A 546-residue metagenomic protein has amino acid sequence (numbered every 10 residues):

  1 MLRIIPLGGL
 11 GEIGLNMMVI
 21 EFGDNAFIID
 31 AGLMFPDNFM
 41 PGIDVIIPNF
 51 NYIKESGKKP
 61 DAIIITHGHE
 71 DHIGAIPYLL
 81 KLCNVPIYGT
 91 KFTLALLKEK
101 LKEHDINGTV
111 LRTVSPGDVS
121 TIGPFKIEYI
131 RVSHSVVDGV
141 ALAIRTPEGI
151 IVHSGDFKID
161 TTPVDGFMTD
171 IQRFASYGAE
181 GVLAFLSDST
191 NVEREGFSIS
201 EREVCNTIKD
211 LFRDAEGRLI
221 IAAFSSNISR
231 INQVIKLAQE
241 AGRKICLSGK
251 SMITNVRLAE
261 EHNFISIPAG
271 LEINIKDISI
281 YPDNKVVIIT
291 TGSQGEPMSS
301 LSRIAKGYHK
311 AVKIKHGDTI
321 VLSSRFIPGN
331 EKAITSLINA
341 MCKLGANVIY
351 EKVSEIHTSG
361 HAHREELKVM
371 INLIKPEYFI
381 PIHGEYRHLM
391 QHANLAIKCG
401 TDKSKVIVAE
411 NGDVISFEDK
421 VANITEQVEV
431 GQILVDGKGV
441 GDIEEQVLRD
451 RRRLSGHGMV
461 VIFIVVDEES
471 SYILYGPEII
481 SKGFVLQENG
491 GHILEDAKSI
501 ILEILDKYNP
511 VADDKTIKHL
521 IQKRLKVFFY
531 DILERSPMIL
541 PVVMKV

Functional and structural regions predicted by a protein language model:
M1-I64, H69-Y281, S299-K313, K332-T335: His/Asp/Glu-rich metal-coordinating catalytic cores of metallo-dependent phosphodiesterases/hydrolases acting on
I4, L111-T113, A184-L186, I320 (+3 more regions): Conserved beta-strand scaffold positions in the cores of enzyme catalytic domains, especially in NTP/NDP-utilizing
P86, I380, L540-V543: Short glycine-rich phosphate-binding loop at a beta-alpha junction
L101, A396, F529: Conserved hydrophobic residues forming the short capping helix/wall of the S-adenosyl-L-methionine
S115, E410, R535-I539: Short Gly/Ser/Thr- and Asp/Glu-enriched loop/turn motifs at secondary-structure junctions
P124, G139-A141, K285, H457-V461 (+1 more regions): Broad gene-expression machinery/nucleic-acid interaction feature
E193-S323, I327-K352, I356-K375, I380-D496 (+3 more regions): Hard-cation-handling environments
A512-V546: C-terminal tails and terminal domains of large nucleic-acid-associated and other macromolecular-machine proteins
